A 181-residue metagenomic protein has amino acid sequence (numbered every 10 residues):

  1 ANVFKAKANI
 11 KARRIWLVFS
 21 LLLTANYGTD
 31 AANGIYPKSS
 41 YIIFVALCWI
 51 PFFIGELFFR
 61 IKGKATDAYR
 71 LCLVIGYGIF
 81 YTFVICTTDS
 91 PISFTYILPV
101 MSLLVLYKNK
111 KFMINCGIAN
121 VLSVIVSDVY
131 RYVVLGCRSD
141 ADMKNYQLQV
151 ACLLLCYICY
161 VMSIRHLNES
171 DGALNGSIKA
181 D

Functional and structural regions predicted by a protein language model:
A1-A6: Short, Lys/Arg-rich, polar N-terminal cytosolic tail immediately upstream of the first transmembrane signal-anchor
A12-D89, Y96-S102, N120-V121: Hydrophobic transmembrane alpha-helices and their membrane-interface boundaries in multi-pass, membrane-anchored
G28, F53-L57, I125-V129, Y157-V161: Membrane-embedded alpha-helical segments of multi-pass transporters/permeases
T66, R70, V74, F94 (+3 more regions): Residue-level signature of transmembrane alpha-helical entry/exit and packing/kink sites in multi-pass membrane
T66, V105, F112-G117: Alpha-helical transmembrane segments and their helix-entry boundary regions
T82-D89, V124-Q149: Interfacial aromatic-anchored transmembrane helix boundaries in multi-pass membrane proteins
C86-P91, K108-K111: Transmembrane helix interruption/hinge and helix-loop junction motifs
D142-L154, I158-D181: HAMP domain helices
